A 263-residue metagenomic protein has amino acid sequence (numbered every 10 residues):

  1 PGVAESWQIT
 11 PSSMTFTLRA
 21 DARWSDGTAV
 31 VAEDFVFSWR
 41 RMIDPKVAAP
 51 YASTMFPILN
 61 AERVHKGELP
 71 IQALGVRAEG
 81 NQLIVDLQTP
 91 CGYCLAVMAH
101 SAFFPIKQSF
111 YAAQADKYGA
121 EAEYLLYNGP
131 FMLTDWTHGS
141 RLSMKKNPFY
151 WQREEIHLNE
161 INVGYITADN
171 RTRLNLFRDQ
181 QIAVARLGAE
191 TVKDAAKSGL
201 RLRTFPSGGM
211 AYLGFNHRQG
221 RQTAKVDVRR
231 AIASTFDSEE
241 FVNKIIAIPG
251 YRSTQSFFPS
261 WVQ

Functional and structural regions predicted by a protein language model:
P1-E5, T28, C94-F104, G214-N216 (+1 more regions): A structural "hinge/loop" feature
E5, S12, E33-R41, A96 (+10 more regions): Solvent-exposed, polar/charged alpha-helical surfaces in well-ordered, non-transmembrane soluble domains, broadly
E5-T54, E79, I84, R173-L176 (+1 more regions): Aromatic- and charge-enriched surface segment that lines or borders ligand/interaction sites
Q8-S25, M98, P206-G220, P259: Periplasmic solute-binding protein
R23, R40-A48, P90-G92, A99 (+7 more regions): Sec-exported extracytoplasmic/periplasmic mature domains
A61, G67, Q72, G80 (+3 more regions): Gly/Pro-rich hinge or "lid" segments in bacterial periplasmic/extracellular proteins
G119-L125, P148-A195, R230: Ligand-site clamp/hinge motif
E155, R186-Q263: Local pocket/hinge segments that shape ligand/substrate recognition
